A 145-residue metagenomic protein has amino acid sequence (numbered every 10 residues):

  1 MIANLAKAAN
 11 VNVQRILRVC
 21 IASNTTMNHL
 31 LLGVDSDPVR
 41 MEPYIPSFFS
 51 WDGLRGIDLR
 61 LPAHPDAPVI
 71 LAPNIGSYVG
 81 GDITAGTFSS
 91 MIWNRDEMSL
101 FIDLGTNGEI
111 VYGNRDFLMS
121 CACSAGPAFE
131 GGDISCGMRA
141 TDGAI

Functional and structural regions predicted by a protein language model:
M1-L30, P38-R40, I70: N-terminal glycine/serine-rich phosphate-binding loop of ATP-dependent small-molecule kinases, especially carbohydrate
M1-V11, L17, D66-A67, I75-G80 (+2 more regions): Alpha/propeptide regions of enzymes that mature by internal proteolysis
I2-A6, C20-A22, T84-F88, G108-V111 (+1 more regions): Short, well-ordered alpha-helical packing segments
A22, G80, F101-D103: Alpha-helical architecture
N24-L32, D103-I110: Conserved phosphate/anionic-ligand binding catalytic regions in large, soluble enzymes, centered on
L31-A85, F129-D133: Glycine-rich phosphate-binding loop and adjoining helix at the ATP-binding site of ATP-dependent phosphoryl-transfer
P38-W51, A85, W93-I145: Glycine-rich phosphate-binding loop of actin/hexokinase-like ATP-binding domains
